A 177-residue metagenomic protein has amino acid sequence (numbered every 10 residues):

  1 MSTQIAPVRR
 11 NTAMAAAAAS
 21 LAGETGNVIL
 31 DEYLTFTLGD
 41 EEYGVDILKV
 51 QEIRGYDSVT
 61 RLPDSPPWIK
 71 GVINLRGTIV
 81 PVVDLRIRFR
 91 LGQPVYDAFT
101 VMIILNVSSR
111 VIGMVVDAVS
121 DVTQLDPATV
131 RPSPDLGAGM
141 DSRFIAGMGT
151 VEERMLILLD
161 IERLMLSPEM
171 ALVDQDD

Functional and structural regions predicted by a protein language model:
M1-D177: An acidic, low-aromatic, low-complexity terminal/linker signal
